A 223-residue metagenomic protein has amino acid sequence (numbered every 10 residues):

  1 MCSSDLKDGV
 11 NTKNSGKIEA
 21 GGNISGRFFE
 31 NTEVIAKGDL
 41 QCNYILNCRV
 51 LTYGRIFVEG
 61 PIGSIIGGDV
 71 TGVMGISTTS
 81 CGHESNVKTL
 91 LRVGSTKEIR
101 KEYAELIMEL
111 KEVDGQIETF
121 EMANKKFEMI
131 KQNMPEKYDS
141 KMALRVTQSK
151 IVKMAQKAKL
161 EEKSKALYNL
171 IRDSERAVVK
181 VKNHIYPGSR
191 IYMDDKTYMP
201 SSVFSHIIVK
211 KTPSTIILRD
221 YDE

Functional and structural regions predicted by a protein language model:
M1-S3: Short, small-residue-biased leader/transition segments that mark boundaries at the very start of proteins
V10-N11: Extended repeat-based interaction scaffolds and adjacent low-complexity, acidic/S/T/P-biased segments that form broad
S15, E19-G26, E33-N43, N47-E223: Intrinsically disordered, low-complexity terminal regions
